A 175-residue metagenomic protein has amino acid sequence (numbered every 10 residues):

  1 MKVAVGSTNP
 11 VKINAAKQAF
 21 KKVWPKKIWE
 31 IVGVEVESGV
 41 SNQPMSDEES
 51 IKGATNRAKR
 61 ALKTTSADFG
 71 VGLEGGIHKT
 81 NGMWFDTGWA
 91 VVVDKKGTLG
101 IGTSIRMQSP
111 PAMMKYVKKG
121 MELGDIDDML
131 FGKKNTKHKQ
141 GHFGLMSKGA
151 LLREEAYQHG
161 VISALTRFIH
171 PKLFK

Functional and structural regions predicted by a protein language model:
M1-A67: N-terminal polybasic phosphate/anion-binding patch
N42-K175: Anionic-ligand binding patches
